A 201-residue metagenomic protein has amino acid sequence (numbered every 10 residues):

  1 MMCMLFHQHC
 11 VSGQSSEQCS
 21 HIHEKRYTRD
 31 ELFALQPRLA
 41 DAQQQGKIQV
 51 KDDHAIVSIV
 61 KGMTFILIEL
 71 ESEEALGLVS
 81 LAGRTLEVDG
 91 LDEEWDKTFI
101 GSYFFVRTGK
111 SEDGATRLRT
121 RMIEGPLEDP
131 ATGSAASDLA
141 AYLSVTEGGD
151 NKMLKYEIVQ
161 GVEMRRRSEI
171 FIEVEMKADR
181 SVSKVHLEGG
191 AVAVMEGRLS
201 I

Functional and structural regions predicted by a protein language model:
M1-I201: Active-site proximal loop and beta-alpha junction motif in alpha/beta enzyme cores
